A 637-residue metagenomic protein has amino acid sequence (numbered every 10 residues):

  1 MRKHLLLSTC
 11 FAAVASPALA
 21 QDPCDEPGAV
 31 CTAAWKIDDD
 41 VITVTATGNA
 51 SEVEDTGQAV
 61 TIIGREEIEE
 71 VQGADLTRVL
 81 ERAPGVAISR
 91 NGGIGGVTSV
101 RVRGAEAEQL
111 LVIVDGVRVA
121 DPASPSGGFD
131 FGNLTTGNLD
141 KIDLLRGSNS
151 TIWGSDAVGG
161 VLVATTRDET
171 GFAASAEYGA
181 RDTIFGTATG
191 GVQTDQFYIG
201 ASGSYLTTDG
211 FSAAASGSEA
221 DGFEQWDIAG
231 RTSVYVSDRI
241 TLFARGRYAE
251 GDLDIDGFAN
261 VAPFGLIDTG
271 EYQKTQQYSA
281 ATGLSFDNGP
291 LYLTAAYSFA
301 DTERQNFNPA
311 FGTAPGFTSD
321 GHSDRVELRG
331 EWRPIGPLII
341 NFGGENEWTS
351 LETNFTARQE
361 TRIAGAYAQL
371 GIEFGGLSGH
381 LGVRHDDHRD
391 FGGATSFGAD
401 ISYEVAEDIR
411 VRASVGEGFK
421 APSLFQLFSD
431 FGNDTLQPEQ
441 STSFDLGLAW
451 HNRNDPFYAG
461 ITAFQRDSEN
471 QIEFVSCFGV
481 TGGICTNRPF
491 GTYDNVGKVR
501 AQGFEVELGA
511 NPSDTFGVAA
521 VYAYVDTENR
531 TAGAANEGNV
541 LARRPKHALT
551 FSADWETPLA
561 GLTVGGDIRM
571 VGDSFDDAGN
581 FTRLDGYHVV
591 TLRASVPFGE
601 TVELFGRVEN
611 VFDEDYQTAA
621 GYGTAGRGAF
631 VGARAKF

Functional and structural regions predicted by a protein language model:
M1-A83, G191-V192, V234, D238 (+2 more regions): N-terminal Sec signal peptide and the immediately downstream disordered periplasmic leader that contains the TonB box
R2, L6-L7, A20, G191-T194 (+4 more regions): Conserved C-terminal beta-signal and adjacent last beta-strands/turns of outer-membrane beta-barrel proteins
V30, T45, T77, E81-R118: Extracytoplasmic beta-strand/coil segments of soluble accessory domains associated with Gram-negative outer-membrane
R118-R146, A164: Short acidic/polar hinge/loop motifs at secondary-structure boundaries that mediate gating or recognition
A180-T207, G217-L253, Y272-Y292, P334 (+1 more regions): Transmembrane beta-barrel wall of Gram-negative outer-membrane proteins
S237, L284, Y292, I335-N341 (+4 more regions): Structural signature of Gram-negative outer-membrane beta-barrels, strongest in the C-terminal barrel of TonB-dependent
V261-G283, D287, S319, R389-D390 (+6 more regions): Outer-membrane beta-barrel signature, preferentially recognizing the C-terminal barrel domain of Gram-negative
G336, I340-N341, E373, S378 (+3 more regions): Gram-negative outer-membrane beta-barrel transporters
